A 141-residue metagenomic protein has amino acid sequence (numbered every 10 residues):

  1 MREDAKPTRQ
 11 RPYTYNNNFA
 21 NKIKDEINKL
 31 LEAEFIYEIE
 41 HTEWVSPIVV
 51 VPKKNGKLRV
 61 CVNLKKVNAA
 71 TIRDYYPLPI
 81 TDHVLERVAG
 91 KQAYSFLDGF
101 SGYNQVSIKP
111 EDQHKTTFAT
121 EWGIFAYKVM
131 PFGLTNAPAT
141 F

Functional and structural regions predicted by a protein language model:
M1-F141: Retroelement reverse transcriptase polymerase core
